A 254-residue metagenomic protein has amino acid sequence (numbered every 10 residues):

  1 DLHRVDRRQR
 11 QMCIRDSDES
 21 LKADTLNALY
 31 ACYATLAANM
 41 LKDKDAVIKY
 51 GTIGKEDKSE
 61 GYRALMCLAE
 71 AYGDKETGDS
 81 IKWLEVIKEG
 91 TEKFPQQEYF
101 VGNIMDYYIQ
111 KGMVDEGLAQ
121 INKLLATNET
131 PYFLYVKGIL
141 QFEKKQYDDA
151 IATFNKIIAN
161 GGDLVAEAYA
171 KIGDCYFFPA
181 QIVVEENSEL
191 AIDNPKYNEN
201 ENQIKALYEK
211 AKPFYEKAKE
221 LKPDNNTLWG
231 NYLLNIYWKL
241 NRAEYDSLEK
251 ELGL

Functional and structural regions predicted by a protein language model:
L2-D16: Single conserved hydrophobic/aromatic residue that forms the stacking wall/gate of nucleotide- or nucleobase-binding
T25, K58-E60, P95, N128-E129 (+2 more regions): Short coil turns that delineate tetratricopeptide repeat
Y30, Y62-L65, F100-V101, F133-L134 (+2 more regions): TPR alpha-solenoid repeat register
Y33-A34, L68-A71, N103-I104, K137 (+4 more regions): Structural register within alpha-helical repeat arrays
A37-A38, Y72, Y108, Q141 (+3 more regions): Residue at a conserved register position within TPR or TPR-like alpha-solenoid repeats
L41, K75-T77, K111, K144 (+3 more regions): Structural motif corresponding to the intra-repeat A-B loop/turn of tetratricopeptide repeats
